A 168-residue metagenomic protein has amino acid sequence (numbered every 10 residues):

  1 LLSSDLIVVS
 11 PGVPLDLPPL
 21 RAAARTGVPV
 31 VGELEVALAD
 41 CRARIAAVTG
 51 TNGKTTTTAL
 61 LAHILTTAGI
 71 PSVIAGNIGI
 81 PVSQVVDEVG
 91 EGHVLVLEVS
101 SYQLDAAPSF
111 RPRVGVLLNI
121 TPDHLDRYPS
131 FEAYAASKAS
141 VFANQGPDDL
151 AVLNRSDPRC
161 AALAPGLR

Functional and structural regions predicted by a protein language model:
L2, P11-R155, R159-R168: Phosphate-binding loop of NTP-binding sites
